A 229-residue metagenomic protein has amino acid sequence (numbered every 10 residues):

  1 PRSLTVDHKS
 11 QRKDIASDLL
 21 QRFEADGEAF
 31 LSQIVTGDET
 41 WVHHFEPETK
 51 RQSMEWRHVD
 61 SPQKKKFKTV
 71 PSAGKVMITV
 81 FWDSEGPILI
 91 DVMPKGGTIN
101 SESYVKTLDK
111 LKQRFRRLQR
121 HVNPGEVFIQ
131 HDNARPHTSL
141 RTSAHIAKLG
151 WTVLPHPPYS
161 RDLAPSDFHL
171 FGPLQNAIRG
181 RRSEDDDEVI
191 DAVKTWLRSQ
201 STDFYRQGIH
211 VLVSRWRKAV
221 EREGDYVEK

Functional and structural regions predicted by a protein language model:
P1-K229: Surface/interface recognition patches
